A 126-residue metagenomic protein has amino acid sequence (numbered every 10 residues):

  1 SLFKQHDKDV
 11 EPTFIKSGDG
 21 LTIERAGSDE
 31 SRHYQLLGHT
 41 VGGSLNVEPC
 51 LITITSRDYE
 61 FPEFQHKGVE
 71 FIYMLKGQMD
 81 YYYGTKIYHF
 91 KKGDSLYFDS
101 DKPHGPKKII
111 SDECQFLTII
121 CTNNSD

Functional and structural regions predicted by a protein language model:
S1-F14: Short C-terminal boundary/hinge segments that cap the last helix of small helical domains
K8-E11, L21-A26: Long amphipathic N-terminal alpha/beta scaffold segment
I23-P62, I119-N124: A short glycine-rich, His/Asp/Glu-containing loop-to-beta-strand
L51-S56, H66-Y81: Short, conserved beta-strand element in jelly-roll/cupin
P62, Y81-Y82, Y88-H89, H104-S111: Short beta-strand His + acidic residue motifs that chelate non-heme Fe in jelly-roll/DSBH and cupin folds
P62-Q65, V69-M74, Y88, L96: His/acidic/aromatic-lined binding-pocket segments of jelly-roll/cupin-type domains and related regulatory beta-sandwich
G84-S100: Short acidic-glycine-tyrosine-enriched beta hairpin
D99-S100, D112-N124: C-terminal, beta-strand-rich globular interaction domains
